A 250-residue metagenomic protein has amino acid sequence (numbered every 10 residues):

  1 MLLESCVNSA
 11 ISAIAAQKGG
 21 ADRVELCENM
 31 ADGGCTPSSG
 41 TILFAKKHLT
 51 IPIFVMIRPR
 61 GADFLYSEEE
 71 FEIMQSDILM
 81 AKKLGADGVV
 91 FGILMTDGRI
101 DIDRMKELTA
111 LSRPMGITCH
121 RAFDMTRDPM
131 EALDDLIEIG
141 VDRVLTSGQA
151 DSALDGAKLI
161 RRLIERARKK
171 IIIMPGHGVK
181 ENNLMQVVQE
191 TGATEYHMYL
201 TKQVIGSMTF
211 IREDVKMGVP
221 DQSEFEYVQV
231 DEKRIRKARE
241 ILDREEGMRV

Functional and structural regions predicted by a protein language model:
M1-V24, N29-T36: N-terminal pre-domain/capping segments
L3-S5, V24-L26, I53-I57, V89-F91 (+4 more regions): Hydrophobic faces of well-ordered beta-strands that scaffold small-molecule active sites in alpha/beta enzyme cores
N8-A15, L65-D77, D124-I139, L163 (+1 more regions): Catalytic cores of alpha/beta
I11, M30-T50, F71, I93-R113 (+4 more regions): Active-site-adjacent beta->alpha loops and helix N-cap segments on the catalytic face of soluble alpha/beta enzymes
G19-V24, L49-P52, G85-G88, L111-P114 (+4 more regions): Glycine-enriched alpha-helix->loop->beta-strand junction motifs that scaffold or abut catalytic
R23-C35, M80, L84-T96, V141-L154 (+1 more regions): Glycine-rich phosphate-binding active-site loops on the catalytic face of alpha/beta enzymes
L43-K82, G92: Structural motif corresponding to the early beta-alpha repeats
A167-V250: C-terminal alpha-helical cap/extension of soluble enzyme domains
